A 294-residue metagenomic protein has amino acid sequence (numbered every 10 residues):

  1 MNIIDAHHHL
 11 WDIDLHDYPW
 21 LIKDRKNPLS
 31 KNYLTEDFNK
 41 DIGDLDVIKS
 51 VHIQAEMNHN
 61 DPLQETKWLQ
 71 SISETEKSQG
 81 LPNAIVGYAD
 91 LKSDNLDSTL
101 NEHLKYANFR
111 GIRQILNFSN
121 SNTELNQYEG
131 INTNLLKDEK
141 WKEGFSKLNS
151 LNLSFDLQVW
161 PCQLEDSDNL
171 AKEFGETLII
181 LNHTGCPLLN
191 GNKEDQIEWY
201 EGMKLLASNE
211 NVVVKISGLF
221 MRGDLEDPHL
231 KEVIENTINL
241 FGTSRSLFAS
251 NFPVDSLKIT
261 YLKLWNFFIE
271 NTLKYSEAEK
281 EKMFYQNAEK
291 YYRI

Functional and structural regions predicted by a protein language model:
M1-I4, L15-K49, N236, L240-L247 (+1 more regions): Mid-to-C-terminal alpha-helical segments outside catalytic/metal-binding sites
I3-I13, L181-T184: Histidine-centered catalytic micro-motifs
H7, S50, L69, I85 (+7 more regions): Conserved, mostly hydrophobic/aromatic
K23-K31, E36-N60, L81-D90, R110-N117 (+1 more regions): Divalent metal-dependent hydrolysis catalytic cores, especially in the metallo-beta-lactamase
L29, M57-L63, A89-D97, V159-E165 (+3 more regions): Acidic-and-aromatic substrate-binding clefts and catalytic sites of carbohydrate-active enzymes
N60-S78, S167-I180, L230-F241, L264-L273: Short, electropositive alpha-helical surface patch
L63-C162, N169, K215-F220: Active-site gating/metal-coordination segments in enzymes
N134-L247: Catalytic pocket-lining loop regions of alpha/beta-barrel enzymes, especially the amidohydrolase/enolase/GH5 lineages
